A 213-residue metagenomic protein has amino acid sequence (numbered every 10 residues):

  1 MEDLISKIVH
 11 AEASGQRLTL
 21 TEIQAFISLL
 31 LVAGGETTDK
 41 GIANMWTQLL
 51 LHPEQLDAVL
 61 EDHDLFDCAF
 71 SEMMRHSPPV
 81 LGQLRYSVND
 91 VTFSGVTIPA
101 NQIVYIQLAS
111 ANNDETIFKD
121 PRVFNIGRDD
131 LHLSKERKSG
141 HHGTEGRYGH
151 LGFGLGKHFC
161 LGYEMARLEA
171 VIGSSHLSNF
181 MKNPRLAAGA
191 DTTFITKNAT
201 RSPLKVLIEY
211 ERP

Functional and structural regions predicted by a protein language model:
M1-P213: Cytochrome P450
